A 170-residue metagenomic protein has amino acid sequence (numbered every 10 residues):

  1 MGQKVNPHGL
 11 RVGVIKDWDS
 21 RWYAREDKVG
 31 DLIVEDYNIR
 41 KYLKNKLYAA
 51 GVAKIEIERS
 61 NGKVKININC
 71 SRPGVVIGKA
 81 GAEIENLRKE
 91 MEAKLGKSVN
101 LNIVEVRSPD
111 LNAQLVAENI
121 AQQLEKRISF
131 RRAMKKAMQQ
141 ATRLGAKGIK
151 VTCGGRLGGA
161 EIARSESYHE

Functional and structural regions predicted by a protein language model:
M1-E170: RNA-contacting regions in translation and RNA-metabolism proteins, encompassing KH/S1 modules where present
